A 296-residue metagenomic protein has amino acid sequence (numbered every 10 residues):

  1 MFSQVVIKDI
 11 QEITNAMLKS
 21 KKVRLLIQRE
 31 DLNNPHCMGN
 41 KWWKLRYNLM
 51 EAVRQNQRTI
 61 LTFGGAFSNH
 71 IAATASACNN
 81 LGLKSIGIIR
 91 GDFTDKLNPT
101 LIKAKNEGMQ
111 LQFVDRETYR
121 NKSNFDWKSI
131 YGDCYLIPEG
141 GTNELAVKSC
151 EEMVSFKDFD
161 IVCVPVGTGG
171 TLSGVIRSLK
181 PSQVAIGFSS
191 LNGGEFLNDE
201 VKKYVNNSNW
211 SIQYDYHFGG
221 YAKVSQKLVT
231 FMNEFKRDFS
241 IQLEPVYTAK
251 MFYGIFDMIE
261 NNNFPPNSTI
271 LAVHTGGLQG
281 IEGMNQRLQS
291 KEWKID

Functional and structural regions predicted by a protein language model:
M1-D296: PLP-dependent amino-acid enzyme catalytic core
